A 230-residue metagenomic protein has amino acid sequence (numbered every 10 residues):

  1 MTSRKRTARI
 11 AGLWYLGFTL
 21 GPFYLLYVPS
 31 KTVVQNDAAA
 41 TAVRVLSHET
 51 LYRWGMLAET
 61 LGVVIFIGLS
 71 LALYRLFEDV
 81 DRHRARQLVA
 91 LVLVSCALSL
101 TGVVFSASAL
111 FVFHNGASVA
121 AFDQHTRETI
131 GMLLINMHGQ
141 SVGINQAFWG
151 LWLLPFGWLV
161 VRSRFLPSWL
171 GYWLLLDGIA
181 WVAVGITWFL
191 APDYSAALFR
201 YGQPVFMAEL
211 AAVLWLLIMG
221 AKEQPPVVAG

Functional and structural regions predicted by a protein language model:
M1-G230: Hydrophobic, aromatic-enriched alpha-helical segments typical of multi-pass transmembrane helices
